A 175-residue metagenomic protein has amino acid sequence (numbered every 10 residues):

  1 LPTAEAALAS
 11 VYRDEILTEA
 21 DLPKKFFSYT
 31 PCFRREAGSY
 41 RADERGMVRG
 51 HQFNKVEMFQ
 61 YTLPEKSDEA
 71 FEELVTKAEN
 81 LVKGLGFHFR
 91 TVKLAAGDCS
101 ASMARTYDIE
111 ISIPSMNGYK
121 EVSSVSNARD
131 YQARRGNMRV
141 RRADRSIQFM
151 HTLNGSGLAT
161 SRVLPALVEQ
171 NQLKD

Functional and structural regions predicted by a protein language model:
L1-D175: TRNA-recognition modules of translation machinery and tRNA-sensing kinases, especially anticodon-binding
